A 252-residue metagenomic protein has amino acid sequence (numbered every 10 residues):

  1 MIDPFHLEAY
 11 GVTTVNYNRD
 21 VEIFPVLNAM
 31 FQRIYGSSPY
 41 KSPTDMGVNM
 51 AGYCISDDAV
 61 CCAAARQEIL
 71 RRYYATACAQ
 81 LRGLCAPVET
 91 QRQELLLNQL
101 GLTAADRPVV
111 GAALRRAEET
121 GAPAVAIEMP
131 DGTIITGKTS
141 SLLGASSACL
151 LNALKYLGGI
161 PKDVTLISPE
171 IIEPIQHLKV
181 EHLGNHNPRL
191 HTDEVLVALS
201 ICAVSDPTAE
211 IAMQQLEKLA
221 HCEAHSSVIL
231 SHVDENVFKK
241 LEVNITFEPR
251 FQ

Functional and structural regions predicted by a protein language model:
M1-E22, N28-D58, Q67-Y73, G83 (+8 more regions): C-terminal binding/interaction regions
P108, A122, A148: Short, well-structured alpha-helical interface segments that form or flank functional binding sites
R115-R116, Y156: Amphipathic alpha-helical regulatory segments at dimerization interfaces that relay allosteric signals between sensory
A124-E128, G132: Short beta-strand scaffold segments in enzyme catalytic cores
I135-T136: Generic structural signal for well-ordered beta-strand positions
L142-G158: A short, polar/charged loop-to-alpha-helix boundary motif
